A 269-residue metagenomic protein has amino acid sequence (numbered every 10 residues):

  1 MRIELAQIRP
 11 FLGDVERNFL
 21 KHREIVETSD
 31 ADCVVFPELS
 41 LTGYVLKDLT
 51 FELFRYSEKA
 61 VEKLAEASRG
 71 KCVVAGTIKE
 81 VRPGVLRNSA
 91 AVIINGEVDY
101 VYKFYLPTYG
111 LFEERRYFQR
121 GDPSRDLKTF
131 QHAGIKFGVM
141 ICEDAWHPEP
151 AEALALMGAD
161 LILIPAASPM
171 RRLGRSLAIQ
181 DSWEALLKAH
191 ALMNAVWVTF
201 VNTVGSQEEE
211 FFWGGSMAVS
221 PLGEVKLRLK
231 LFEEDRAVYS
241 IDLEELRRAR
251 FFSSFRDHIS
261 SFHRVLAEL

Functional and structural regions predicted by a protein language model:
M1-L5: Extreme N-terminal starter segment of soluble prokaryotic enzymes
Q7-G13: Short polar catalytic/cofactor-binding loops
L20-A31, E149-G158: Short amphipathic alpha-helices and their capping/turn segments at secondary-structure boundaries
R23-I94, D99-F104, S168-K188, L192-V196: Cys-nucleophile CN-hydrolase/nitrilase-fold catalytic domain and related Cys-dependent amidase chemistry that acts on
S57-A75, W146-E234: CN hydrolase (nitrilase-like) catalytic-core segments centered on the catalytic cysteine and neighboring Lys/Glu
S57-K59, V81-L161, P165, M170-A185 (+1 more regions): Active-site catalytic loop in hydrolytic enzyme cores
A75-T77, N88-N95, K128-F130, V201 (+2 more regions): Short beta-strand scaffold segments in enzyme catalytic cores
E245-L269: A conserved C-terminal secondary-structure "cap"
